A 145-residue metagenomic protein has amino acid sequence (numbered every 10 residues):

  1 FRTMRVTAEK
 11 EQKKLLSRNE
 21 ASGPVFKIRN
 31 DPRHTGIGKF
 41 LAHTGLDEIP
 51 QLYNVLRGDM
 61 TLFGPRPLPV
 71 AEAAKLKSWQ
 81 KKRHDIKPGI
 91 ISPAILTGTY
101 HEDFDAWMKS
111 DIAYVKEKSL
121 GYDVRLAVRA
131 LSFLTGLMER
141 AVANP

Functional and structural regions predicted by a protein language model:
F1-P145: Conserved small/aromatic sequence motifs within transmembrane helices
